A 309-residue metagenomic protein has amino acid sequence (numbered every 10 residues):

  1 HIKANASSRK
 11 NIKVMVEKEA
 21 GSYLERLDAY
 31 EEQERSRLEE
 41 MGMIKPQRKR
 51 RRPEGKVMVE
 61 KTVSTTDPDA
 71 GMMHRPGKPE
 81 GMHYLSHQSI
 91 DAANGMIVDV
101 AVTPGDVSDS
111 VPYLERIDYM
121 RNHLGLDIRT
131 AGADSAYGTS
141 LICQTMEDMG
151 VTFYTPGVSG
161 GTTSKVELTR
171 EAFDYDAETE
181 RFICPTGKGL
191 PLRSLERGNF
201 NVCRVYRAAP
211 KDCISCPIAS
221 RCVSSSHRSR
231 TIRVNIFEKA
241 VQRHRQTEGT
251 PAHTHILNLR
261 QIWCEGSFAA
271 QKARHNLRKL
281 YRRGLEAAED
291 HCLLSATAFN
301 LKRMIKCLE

Functional and structural regions predicted by a protein language model:
H1-E309: Anion-binding and metal-coordination hotspots
